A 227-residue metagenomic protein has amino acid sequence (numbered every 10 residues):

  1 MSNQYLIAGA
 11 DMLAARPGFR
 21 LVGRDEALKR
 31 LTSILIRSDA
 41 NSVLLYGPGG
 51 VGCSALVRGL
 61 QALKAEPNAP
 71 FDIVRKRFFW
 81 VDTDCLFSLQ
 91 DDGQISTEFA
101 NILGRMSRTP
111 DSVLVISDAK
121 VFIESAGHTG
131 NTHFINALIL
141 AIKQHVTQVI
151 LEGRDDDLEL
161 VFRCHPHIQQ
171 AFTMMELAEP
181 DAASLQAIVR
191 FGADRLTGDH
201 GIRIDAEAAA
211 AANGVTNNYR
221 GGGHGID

Functional and structural regions predicted by a protein language model:
Q4-S42, N217-R220: Pre-Walker A (pre-P-loop) alpha-helix and adjacent loop at the N terminus of AAA/AAA+ ATPase modules, a conserved
R37-G59: Walker A/P-loop nucleotide-binding motif
N41, K76-F78, S107-L114, H133 (+3 more regions): Loop/turn-to-beta-strand initiation segments
A62-R75, L86-L89: Post-Walker A helix-loop "phosphate-sensing" segment adjacent to the P-loop in P-loop NTPases
R77-S107: Short glycine-rich substrate-engagement loop in P-loop NTPases that contacts/grips substrate
F162-A178: A short helix-turn-beta junction within AAA+ P-loop NTPase domains corresponding to the substrate/partner-engaging
T173-Q186, D199-E207: Conserved AAA+ ATPase "SRH/arginine-finger" region at the nucleotide-binding site
G198-E207, A211-D227: C-terminal helical "lid" subdomain and adjoining coupling/linker elements of P-loop NTPases
